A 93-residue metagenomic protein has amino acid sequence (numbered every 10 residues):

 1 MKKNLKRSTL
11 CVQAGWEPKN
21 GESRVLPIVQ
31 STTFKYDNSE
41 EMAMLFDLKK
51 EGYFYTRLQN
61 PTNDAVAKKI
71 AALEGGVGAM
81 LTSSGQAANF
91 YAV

Functional and structural regions predicted by a protein language model:
M1-K50: N-terminal glycine-rich, Lys/His-bearing helix-loop that initiates the first secondary-structure elements of many
K2, C11-E17, L73, A79-V93: Conserved PLP-enzyme active-site core in the AAT-like
N38-A87: Conserved N-terminal alpha-helix of the aminotransferase class I/II PLP-enzyme fold
